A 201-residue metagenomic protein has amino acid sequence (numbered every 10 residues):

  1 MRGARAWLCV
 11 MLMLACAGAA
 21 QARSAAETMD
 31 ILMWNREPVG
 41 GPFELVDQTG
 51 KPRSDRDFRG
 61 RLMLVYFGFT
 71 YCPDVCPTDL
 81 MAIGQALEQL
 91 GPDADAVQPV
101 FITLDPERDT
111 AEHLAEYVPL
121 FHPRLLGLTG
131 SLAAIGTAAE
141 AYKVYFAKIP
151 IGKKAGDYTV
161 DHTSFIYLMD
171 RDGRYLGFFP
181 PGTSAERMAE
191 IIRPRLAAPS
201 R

Functional and structural regions predicted by a protein language model:
M1-L8: Bacterial N-terminal signal peptides that target proteins for export
C9-A17: Bacterial N-terminal signal peptides
G18-G41, R59: N-proximal helix/coil linker or "cap" segments that precede and/or mark the start of modular domains
G40-G41, M63, T163-S164: Short loop/turn microsegments at loop-to-beta-strand junctions
F43-M63, L87: A short beta-strand-turn-helix
D55-D79, I83: Short active-site neighborhood of thiol/selenol oxidoreductases, capturing the structured segment around
T78-A138: Structural microenvironment flanking redox-active thiols in thiol-disulfide oxidoreductases
A134-I191: Thiol/disulfide oxidoreductase modules built on the thioredoxin-like
